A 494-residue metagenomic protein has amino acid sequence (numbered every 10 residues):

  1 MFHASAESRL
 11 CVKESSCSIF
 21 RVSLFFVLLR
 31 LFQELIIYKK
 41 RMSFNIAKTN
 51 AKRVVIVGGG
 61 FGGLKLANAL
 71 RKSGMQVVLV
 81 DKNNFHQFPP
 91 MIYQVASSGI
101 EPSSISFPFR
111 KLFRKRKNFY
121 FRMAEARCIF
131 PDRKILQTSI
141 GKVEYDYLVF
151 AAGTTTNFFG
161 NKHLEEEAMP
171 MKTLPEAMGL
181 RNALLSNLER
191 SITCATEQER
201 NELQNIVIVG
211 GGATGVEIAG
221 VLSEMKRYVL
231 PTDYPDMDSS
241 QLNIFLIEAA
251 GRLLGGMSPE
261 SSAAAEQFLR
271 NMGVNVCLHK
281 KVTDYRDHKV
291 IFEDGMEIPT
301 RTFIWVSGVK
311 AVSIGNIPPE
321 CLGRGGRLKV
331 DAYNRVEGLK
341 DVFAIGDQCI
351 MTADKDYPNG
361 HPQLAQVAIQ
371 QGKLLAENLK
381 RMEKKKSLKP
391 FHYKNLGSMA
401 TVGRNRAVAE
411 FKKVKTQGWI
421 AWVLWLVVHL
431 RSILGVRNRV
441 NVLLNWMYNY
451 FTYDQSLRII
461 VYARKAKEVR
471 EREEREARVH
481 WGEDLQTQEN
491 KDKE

Functional and structural regions predicted by a protein language model:
S18-I36: Hydrophobic alpha-helical signal peptides and transmembrane signal-/tail-anchor segments that drive secretory-pathway
L28, Q33, M42-R53, F119-V207 (+1 more regions): FAD-binding core/adjacent interface of flavoenzyme oxidoreductases
S43-Y120, R127, A213-G256, I304 (+1 more regions): Beta1-alpha1 glycine-rich phosphate/pyrophosphate-binding loop at the start of Rossmann-like nucleotide-binding domains
K117-C128, S223-A332, V336-G338, L388: A Rossmann-like FAD-binding core segment of flavoenzymes
E166-E197, H288-K289, E297-Q370: FAD-site-proximal beta/loop scaffold in flavoenzymes
R200-M257, A264, N275-C277, P362-F391 (+1 more regions): Rossmann-like dinucleotide-binding core of oxidoreductases
Q371, A376-E494: C-terminal, flexible cofactor-proximal segment of oxidoreductases
